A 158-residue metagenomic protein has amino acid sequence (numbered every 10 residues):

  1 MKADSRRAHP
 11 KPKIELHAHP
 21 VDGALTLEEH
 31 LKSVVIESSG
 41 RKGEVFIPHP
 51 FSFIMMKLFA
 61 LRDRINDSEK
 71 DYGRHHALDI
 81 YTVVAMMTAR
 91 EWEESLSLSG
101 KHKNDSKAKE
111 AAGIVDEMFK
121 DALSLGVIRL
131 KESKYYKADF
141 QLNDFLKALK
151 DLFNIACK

Functional and structural regions predicted by a protein language model:
M1-K158: Compositionally biased terminal segments of proteins
